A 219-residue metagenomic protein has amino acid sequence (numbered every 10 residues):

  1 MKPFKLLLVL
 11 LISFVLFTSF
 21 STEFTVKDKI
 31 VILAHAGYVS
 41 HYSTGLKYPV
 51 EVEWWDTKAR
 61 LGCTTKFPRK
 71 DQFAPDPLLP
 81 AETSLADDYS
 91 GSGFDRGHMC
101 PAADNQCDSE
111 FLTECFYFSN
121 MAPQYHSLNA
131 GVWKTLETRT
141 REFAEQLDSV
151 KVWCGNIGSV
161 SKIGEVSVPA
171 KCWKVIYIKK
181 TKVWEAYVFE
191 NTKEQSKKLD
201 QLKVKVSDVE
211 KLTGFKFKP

Functional and structural regions predicted by a protein language model:
M1-E23: Bacterial Sec-dependent N-terminal signal peptides
L7-S13, V31, H35, K66 (+2 more regions): Short linear sequence motifs
S19-A36: Extreme N-terminus nucleophile/cap motif
I30, V39-H41, K174-I176: Short, surface-exposed charged micro-motifs
L33-D95: Short, His- and charge-rich active-site/binding loops that engage polyanionic ligands
P77-P219: Domain-level detector of nuclease and nuclease-like folds in predominantly extracellular/periplasmic contexts
